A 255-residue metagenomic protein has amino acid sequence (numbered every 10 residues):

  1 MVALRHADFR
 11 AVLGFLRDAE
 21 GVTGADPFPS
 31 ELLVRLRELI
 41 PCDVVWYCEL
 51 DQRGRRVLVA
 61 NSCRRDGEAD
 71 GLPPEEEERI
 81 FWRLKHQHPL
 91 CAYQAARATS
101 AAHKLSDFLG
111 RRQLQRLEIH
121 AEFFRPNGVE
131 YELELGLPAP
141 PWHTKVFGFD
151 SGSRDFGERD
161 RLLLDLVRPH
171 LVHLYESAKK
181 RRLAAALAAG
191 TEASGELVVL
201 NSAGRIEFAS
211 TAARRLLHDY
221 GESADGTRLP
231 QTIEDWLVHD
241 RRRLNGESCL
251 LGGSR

Functional and structural regions predicted by a protein language model:
M1-V2, R182: C-terminal effector-binding regulatory domain of bacterial HTH transcription factors
V2-A7, A11-R159, L163-P169, H173 (+1 more regions): Regulatory input/activation interfaces that engage signals or partners
C42, T191-E192: PAS-family sensory domains
G67-E68, L183-A184, R228: Juxtamembrane/interface motifs at transmembrane-helix termini
W142, G253-R255: Glycine-centered tight beta-turn/hairpin loop motif at sheet-sheet or coil-to-beta transitions
R168, E192-G253: PAS-family sensory domains
Y175-T191: Short alpha-helical interdomain "coupling" segment at the junction between an upstream regulatory sensor module
